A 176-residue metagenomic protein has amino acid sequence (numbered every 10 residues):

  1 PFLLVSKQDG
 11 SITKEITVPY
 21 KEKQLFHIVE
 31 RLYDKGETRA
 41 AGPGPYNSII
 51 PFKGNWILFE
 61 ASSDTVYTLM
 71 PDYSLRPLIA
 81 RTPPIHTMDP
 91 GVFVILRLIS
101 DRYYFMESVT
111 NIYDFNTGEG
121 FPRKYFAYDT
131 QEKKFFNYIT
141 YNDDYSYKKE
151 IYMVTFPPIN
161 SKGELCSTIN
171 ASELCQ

Functional and structural regions predicted by a protein language model:
P1, H27-G54, V92-E107, M153-E164: Structural signature of eukaryotic scaffold interfaces centered on beta-propeller domains
F2-L3, E22, W56: Extended alpha-helical scaffolds
F2-S11, S62-L69, G118-K134, Q176: Beta-propeller blade signature
D9-A41, R76-V92, N137-V154: Surface-exposed loop and turn segments in beta-propeller and other repeat-based domains that flank or scaffold
K14-I16, I57-F59, Y67-L69, S74-L78: A structural signal for short, well-ordered beta-strand segments and their strand-loop junctions that often border
F52, E60-S62, P71, S100 (+1 more regions): Short loop/turn segments that connect beta-strands within the blades of beta-propeller domains, predominantly WD40
L58-A61, E107-S108: Conserved beta-strand positions in repeat-built beta-propeller and related beta-rich domains
V92-C175: Loop/turn-rich, solvent-exposed surfaces of beta-rich toroidal or solenoidal domains
